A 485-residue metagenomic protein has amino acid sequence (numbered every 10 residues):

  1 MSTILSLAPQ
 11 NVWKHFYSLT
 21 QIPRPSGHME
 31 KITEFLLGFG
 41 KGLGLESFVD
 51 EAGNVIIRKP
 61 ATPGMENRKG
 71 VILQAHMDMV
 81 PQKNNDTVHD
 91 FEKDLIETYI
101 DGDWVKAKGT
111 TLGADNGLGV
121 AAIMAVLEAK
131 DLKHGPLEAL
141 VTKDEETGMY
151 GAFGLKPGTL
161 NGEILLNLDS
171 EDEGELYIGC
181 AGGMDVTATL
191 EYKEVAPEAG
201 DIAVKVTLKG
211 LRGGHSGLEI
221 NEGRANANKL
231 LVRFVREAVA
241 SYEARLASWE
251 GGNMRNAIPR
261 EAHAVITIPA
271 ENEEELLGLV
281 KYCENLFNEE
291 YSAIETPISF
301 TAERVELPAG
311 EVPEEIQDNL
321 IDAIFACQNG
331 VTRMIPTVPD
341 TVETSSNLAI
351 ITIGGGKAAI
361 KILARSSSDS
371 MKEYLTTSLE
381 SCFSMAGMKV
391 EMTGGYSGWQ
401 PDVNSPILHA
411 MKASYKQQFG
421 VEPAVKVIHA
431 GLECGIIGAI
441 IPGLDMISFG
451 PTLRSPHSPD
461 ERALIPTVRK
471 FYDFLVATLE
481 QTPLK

Functional and structural regions predicted by a protein language model:
T3-D103: Acidic/His- and Gly-rich active-site-bordering loop/insert found across diverse amide/peptide-bond hydrolases
V12-W13, P336, E343-A358, E422-A477: Zn-dependent metallopeptidase/amidohydrolase metal-coordination segment
P23, D103-K106, E146-T147, F153-R365: Midchain, well-structured core segments that form catalytic/ion-binding scaffolds
M65-E163, T189, A203, F325-V342 (+2 more regions): Active-site metal-coordination/substrate-binding segment of hydrolases, especially metallo-dependent peptidases
M77-M79, L140-G148, S170-E173, R212 (+2 more regions): Acidic, glycine-rich active-site loops and adjacent beta-strand->loop/helix elements that engage anionic groups
G158, R224-S241, A270-E273, D318-F325 (+4 more regions): His/Asp/Glu-rich mid-to-C-terminal helical/loop segments that flank catalytic regions of hydrolases
E219, N226-N228, V232-W249, P401-L444: Active-site-adjacent substrate-binding region of metalloamidase/peptidase-like peptide-processing proteins
T341-A430: Substrate-recognition/cap regions that form aromatic- and gly/pro-loop-enriched pockets for small-molecule ligands
